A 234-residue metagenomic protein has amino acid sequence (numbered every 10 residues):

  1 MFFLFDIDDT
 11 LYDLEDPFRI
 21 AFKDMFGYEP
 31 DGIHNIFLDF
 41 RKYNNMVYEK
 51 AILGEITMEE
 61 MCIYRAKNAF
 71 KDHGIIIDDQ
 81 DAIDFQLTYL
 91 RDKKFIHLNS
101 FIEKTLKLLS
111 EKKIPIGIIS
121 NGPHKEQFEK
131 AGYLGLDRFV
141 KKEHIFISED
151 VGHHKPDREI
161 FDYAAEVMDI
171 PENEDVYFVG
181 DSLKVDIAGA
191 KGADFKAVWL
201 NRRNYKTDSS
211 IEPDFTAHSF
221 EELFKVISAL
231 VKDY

Functional and structural regions predicted by a protein language model:
M1-F3, K107, P123-Y234: Asp-based, Mg2+/Mn2+-dependent phosphohydrolase catalytic module
M1-I7, L11-S100: N-terminal helical cap/lid subdomain that shapes the substrate entry/recognition surface in HAD-like hydrolases
T57, I96, I118, V176-F178: Residue-level marker of alpha-helix boundaries and capping positions
E60-Y64, T105-E111, R203: Short alpha-helical linear motifs
D84-F85, Y89-I96, I102-L134, H144-S148: Substrate-recognition element of Asp-dependent hydrolases with the DxDx(T/V) motif
